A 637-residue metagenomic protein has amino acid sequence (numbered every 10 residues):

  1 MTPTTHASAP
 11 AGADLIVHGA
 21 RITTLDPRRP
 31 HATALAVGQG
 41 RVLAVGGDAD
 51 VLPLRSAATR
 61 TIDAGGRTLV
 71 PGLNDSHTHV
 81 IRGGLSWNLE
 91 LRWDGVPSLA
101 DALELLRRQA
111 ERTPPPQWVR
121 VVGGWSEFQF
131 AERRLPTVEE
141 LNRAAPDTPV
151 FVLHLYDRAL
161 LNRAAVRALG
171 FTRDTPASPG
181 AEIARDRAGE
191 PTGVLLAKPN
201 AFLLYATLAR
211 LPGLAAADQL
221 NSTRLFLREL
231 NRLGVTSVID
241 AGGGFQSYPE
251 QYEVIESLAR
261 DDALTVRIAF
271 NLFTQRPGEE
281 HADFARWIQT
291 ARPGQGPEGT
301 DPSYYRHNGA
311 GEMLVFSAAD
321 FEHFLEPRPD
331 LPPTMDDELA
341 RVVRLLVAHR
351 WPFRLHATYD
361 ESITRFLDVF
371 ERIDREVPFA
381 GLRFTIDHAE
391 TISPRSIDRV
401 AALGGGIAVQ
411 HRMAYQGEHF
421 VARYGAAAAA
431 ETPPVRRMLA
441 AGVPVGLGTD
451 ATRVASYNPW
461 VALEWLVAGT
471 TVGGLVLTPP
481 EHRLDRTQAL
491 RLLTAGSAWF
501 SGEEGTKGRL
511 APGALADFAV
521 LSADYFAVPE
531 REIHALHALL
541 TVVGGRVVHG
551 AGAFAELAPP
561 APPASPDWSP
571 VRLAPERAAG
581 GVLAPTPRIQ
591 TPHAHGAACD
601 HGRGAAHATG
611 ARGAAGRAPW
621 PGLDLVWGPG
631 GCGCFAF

Functional and structural regions predicted by a protein language model:
M1-A9: Bacterial Sec-dependent signal peptides at the C-terminal "C-region" and cleavage site
A9-G19, T23, P27-Q289, R306-S362 (+5 more regions): Divalent metal-binding segments
A13, A20, H349, T449 (+2 more regions): In a subset of proteins, long, contiguous C-terminal domains/tails are tracked
G83-W87, G170-T172, T364, E418 (+3 more regions): Short, function-defining helix-loop hinge/capping sites that tune catalysis or transport
V122, L153, Q410, A519-S522 (+1 more regions): Residue-level recognition of conserved beta-strand edge/terminus positions
A263-R306, R383-P394, F420-G446: Phosphate/diphosphate-binding loops
E298-T300, A401-G404: Structural alpha-helical segments in enzyme catalytic/regulatory domains
R344-R354, T358-F384, H388-A389, P394-D398 (+4 more regions): His/Asp/Glu-enriched, well-ordered alpha-helical/loop segment that forms or immediately abuts the divalent-metal
